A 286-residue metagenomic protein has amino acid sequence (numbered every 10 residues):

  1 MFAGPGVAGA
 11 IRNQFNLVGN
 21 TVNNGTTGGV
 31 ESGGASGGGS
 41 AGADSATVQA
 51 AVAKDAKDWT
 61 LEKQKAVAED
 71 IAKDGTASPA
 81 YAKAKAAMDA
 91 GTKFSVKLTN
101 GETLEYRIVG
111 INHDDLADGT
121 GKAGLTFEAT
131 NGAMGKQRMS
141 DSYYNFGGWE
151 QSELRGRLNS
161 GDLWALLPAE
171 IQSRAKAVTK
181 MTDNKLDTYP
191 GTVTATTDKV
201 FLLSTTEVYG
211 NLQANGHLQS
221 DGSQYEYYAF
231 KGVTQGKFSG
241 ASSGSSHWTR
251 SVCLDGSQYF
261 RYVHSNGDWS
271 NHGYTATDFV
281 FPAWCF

Functional and structural regions predicted by a protein language model:
M1-G4: N-terminal single-pass transmembrane signal-anchor helix
G6-A50: N-terminal export/assembly leader peptides and their processing motifs that target proteins to secretory
G42-F286: Collagenous Gly-X-Y triple-helix signature in extracellular proteins
